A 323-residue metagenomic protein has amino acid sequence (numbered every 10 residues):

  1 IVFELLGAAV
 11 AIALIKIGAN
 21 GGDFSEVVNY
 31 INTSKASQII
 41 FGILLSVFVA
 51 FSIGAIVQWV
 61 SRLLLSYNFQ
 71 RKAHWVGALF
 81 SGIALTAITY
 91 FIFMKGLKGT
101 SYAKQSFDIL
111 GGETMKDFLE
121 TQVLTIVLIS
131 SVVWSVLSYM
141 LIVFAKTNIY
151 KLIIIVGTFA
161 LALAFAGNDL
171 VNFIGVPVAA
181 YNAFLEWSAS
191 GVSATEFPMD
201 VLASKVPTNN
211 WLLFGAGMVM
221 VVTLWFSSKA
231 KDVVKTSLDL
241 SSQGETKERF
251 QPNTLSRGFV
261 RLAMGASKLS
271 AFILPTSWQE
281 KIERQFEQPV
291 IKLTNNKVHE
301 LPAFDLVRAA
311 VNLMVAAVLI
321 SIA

Functional and structural regions predicted by a protein language model:
I1-A323: Alpha-helical transmembrane segments and immediately membrane-proximal extracytoplasmic
